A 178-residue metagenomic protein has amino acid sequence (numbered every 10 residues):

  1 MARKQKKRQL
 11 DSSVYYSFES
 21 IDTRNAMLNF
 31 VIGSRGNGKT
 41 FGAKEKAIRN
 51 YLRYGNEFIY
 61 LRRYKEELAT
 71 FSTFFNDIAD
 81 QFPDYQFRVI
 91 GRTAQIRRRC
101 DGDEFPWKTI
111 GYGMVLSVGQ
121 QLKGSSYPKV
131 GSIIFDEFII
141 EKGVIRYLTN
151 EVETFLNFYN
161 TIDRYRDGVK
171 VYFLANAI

Functional and structural regions predicted by a protein language model:
A2-I178: Phosphate/NTP-binding elements of NTP-utilizing enzymes
